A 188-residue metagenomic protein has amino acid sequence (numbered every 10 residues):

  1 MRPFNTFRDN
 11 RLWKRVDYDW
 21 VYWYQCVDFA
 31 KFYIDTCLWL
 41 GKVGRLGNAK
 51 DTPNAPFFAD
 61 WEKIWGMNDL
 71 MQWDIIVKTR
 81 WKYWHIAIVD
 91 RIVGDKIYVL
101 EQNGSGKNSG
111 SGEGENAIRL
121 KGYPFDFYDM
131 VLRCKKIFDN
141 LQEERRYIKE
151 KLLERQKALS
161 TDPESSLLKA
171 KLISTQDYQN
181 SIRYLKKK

Functional and structural regions predicted by a protein language model:
M1-K188: Extracellular cell-wall/glycan-interacting regions and their flexible linkers
